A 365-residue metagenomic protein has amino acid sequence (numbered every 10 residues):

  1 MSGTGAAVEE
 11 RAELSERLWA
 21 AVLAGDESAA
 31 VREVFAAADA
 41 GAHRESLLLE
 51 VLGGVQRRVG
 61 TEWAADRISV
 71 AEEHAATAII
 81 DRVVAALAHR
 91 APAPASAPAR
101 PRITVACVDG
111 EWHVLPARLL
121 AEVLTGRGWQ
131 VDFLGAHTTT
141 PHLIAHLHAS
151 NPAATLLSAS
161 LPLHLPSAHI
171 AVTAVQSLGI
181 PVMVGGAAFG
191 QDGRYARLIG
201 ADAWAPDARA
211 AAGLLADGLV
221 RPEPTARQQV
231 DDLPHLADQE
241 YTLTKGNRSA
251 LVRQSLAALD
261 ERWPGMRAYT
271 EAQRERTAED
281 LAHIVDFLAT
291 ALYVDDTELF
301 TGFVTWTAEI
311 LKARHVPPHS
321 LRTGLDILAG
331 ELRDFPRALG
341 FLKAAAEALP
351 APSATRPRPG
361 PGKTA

Functional and structural regions predicted by a protein language model:
M1-P92, L251-F303, T307, L311-H315 (+2 more regions): Long amphipathic alpha-helical segments
G3, E223-P264: Basic/polar, acidic-poor N-terminal "presequence/leader" segments that form or can form short amphipathic helices
T77-I103, A117, P152-A154: Accessory recognition modules or surfaces
P98-F133: Glycine-rich active-site/cofactor-binding loop and its immediate structural neighborhood
V123-T125, F133, H137-Y195: Cofactor-cradling patches in redox/metallo enzymes
Q130, N151-A153, G200-D202: Glycine-enriched alpha-helix->loop->beta-strand junction motifs that scaffold or abut catalytic
A188-D238: Peripheral docking tails and interdomain loops at the edges of cofactor- or intermediate-handling domains
L339-A365: Short terminal or interdomain "cap/linker" segment that borders an active site or interface and mediates
